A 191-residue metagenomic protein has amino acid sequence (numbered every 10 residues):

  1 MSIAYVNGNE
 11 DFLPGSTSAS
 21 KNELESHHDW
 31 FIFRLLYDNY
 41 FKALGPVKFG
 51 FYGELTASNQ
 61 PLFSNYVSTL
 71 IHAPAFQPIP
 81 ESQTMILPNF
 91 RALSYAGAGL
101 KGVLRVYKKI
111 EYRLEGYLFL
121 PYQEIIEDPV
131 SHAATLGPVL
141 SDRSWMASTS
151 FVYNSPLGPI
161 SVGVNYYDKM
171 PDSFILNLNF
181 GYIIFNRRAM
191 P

Functional and structural regions predicted by a protein language model:
M1-Y107, L114: C-terminal outer-membrane beta-barrel translocator/porin domains of Gram-negative envelope proteins and their
E10, G15-S16, E54-P61, N65-V67 (+7 more regions): Outer-membrane beta-barrel domain signature
E25-F33, V47, A92-A96, S141-A147 (+2 more regions): Residues that define the transmembrane beta-barrel architecture of outer-membrane proteins
L36-D38, G99-K101, S148-V152, N179-G181: Outer-membrane beta-barrel architecture
F41-G45, L104-I110, N154-L157, D168 (+1 more regions): Outer-membrane beta-barrel strand-turn architecture
P74, N89-G97, R105-A147: Outer-membrane beta-barrel transmembrane domain signature
E111-E115, S150-V152, P159-N165: Conserved active-site loop/cleft motifs that coordinate metal ions or position small ligands
F151-P159, D172-P191: Outer-membrane beta-barrel "beta-signal"
